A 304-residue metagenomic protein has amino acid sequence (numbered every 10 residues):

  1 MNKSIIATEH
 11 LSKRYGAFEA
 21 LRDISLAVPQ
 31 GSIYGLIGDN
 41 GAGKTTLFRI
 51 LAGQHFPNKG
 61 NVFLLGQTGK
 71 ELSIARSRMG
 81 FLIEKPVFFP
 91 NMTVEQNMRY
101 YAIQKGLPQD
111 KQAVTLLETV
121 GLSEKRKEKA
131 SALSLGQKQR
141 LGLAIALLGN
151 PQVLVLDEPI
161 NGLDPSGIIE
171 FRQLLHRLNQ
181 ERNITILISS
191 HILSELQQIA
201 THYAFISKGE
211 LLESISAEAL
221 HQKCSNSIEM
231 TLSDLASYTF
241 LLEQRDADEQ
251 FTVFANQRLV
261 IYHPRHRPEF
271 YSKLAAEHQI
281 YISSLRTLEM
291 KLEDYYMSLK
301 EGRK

Functional and structural regions predicted by a protein language model:
A52: Helix-to-loop junction immediately C-terminal to a conserved catalytic motif
G60-A75: Conserved ABC transporter NBD signature motif
R99, D110-K125: Conserved ABC ATPase "signature" region
K129-L133: Conserved ABC ATPase signature
L154-E158: Catalytic Walker B motif of ABC-type/P-loop ATPase nucleotide-binding domains
R172-Y262: ABC transporter nucleotide-binding domain
